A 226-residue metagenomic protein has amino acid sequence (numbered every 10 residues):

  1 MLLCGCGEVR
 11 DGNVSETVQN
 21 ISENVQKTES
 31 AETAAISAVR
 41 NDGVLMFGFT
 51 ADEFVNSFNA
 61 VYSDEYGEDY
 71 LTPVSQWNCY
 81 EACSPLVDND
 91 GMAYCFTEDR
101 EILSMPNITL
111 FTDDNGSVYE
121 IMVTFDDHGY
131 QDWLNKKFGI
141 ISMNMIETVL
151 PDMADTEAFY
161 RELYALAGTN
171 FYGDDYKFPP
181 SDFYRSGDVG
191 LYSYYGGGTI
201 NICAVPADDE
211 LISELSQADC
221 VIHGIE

Functional and structural regions predicted by a protein language model:
L2-G5: C-terminal motif of bacterial Sec signal peptides marking the signal peptidase cleavage site
G7-C83: N-terminal, intrinsically disordered, polar/charged segments of Gram-positive cell-envelope systems that serve as
A35-V39, F54, V74, C83-L86 (+6 more regions): Extended hydrophobic/Leu-rich segments
G67-F111, A154-G196: A cross-family detector of function-defining hotspots
A93-C95, N107-F111, S117-T124, K177 (+2 more regions): Ser/Thr- (and often Asn-) enriched beta-sheet segments in non-cytosolic proteins
M105-F171: Long, charged/polar, surface-exposed segments that mediate recognition or autoinhibition
N115-D132, D182, G187-V205: A short, solvent-exposed beta-edge/loop patch
I200-E226: Short, low-complexity, Pro/Ser/Thr/Gly-rich segments in the mature regions of secreted, periplasmic
